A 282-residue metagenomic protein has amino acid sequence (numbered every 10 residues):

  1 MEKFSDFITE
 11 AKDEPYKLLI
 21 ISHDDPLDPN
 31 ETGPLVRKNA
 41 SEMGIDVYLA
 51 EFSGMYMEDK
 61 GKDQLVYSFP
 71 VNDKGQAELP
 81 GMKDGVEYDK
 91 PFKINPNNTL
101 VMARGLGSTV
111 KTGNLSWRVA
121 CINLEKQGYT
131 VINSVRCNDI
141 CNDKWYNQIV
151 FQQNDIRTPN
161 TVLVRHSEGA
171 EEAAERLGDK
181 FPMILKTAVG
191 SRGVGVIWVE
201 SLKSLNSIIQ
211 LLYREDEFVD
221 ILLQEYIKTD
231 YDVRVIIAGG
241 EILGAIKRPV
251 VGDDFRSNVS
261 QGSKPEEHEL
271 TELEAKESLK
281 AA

Functional and structural regions predicted by a protein language model:
M1-Y16: Charge-dense, intrinsically disordered terminal/linker segments
A11-E14, P91-N98, L177-G178: Flexible, charged surface loops at secondary-structure boundaries
P15, V194-A282: Phosphate-binding site of ATP-dependent enzymes
P15-H23, N30-P34, C121-Q127, V135-L222 (+1 more regions): Active-site nucleotide/adenylate-binding loops and adjacent lid/helix of ATP-dependent enzymes
D24-N160: Conserved N-proximal alpha/beta basic substrate-recognition cap immediately N-terminal to, or forming the N-lobe
E51-S53, V135, R165, E200 (+2 more regions): Residues at the C-termini of beta-strands that transition into short coil/loop
G54, N138, V164-H166, K228 (+1 more regions): Conserved beta-strand edge residues that scaffold enzyme active sites
S108-T112, R176-F181, D216-E217, D230-R234: Short, charged helix-to-loop "capping" segments that act as catalytic/coupling loops
